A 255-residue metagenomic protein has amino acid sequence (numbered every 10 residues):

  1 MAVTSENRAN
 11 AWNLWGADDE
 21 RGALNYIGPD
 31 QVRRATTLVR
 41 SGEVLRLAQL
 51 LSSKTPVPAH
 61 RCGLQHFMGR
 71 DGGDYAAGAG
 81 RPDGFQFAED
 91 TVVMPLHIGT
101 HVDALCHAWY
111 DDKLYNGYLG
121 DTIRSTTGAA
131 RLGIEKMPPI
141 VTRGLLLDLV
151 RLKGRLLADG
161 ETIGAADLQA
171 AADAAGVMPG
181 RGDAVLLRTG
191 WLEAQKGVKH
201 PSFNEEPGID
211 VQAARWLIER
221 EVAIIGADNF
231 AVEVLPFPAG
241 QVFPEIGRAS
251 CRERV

Functional and structural regions predicted by a protein language model:
M1-R254: Active-/binding-site microenvironments in catalytic and ligand-binding cores
